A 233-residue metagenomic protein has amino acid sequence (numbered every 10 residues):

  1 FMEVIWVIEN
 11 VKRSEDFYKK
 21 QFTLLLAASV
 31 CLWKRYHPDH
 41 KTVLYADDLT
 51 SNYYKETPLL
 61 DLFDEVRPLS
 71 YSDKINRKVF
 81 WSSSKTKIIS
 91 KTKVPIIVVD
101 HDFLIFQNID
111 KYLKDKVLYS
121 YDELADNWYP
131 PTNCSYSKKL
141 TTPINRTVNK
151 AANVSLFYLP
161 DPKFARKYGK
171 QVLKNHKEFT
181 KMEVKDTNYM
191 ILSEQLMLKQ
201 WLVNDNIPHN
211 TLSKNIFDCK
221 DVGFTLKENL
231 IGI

Functional and structural regions predicted by a protein language model:
F1-D73: N-terminal anchoring/stem segment of glycosyltransferases
Q21-L25, W81-S84, Y189-M197: Soluble or luminal CAZymes and related metallo-dependent hydrolases
A28, S70-V99: A conserved donor-nucleotide-binding helix/loop in the catalytic core of Leloir-type glycosyltransferases
S51-K55, I105-N108, D126-W128, A165-K167 (+1 more regions): Short catalytic/ligand-binding loop motif for oxyanion handling, primarily in non-cytosolic enzymes, centered on
T57-S72, P95-I97, Y112-S120, L230-I231: Active-site regions of enzymes building and remodeling cell-envelope glycoconjugates
D100-L104: The conserved acidic donor/metal-binding loop of glycosyltransferases
I105-L140: Conserved donor-nucleotide/metal-binding helix-loop-beta segment in metal-dependent transferases, i.e., the alpha-helix
T147-I233: Catalytic core and acceptor-binding pocket of nucleotide-sugar-dependent glycosyltransferases
